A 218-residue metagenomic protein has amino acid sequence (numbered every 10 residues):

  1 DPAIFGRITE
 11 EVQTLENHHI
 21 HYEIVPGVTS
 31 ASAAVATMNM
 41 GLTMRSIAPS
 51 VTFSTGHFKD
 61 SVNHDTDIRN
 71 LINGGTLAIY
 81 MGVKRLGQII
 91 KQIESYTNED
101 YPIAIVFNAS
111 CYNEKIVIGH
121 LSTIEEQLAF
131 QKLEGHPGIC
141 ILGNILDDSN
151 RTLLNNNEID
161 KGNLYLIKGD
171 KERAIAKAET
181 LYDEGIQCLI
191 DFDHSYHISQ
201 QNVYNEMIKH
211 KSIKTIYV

Functional and structural regions predicted by a protein language model:
D1-F5, I216-V218: N-terminal glycine-rich "phosphate-gripper" loop used for MgATP/nucleotide binding and carboxylate activation
A3-Y22, A36-G41, Y204-N205: Short Gly/Thr/Asp-enriched flexible loops that form oxyanion-binding sites at enzyme active sites
I4-Q13, H21, A48-S50, F58-K171 (+1 more regions): A contiguous loop/helix-start segment that scaffolds small-molecule binding in enzyme catalytic cores
H21, G41, P102, Q187 (+1 more regions): Residue-level detector of anion-binding/catalytic polar loops
Y22-G27, M44-R45, I79, I105 (+3 more regions): General beta-strand structural signal in soluble alpha/beta enzymes
S32-N39, E114-V117: Glycine-rich, charge-decorated loop segments at or immediately adjacent to ligand/cofactor-binding or catalytic sites
V35-K59: Short, glycine-/small-residue-rich phosphate/pyrophosphate-handling segment
N163-V218: Structured N-terminal alpha/beta-domain signature that marks small ligand/cofactor-binding or signaling modules
